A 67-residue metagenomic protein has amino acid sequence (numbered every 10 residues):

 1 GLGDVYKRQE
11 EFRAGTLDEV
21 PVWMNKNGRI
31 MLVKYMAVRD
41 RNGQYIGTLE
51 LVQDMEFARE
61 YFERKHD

Functional and structural regions predicted by a protein language model:
L2-Y6: Short, small-residue-biased leader/transition segments that mark boundaries at the very start of proteins
R8-F12: Conserved mixed alpha/beta catalytic, RNA-binding, or beta-rich assembly cores of soluble enzyme, regulatory
R13-T16, H66: Generic secondary-structure transition motif, activating predominantly at the C-termini of alpha-helices
T16, P21-M31, I46: Per-ARNT-Sim (PAS) sensory domains and their PAS-associated C-terminal
V33-R39: A short, hydrophobic, proline-anchored segment that marks a local hinge/packing element in signaling and regulatory
R41-D67: Sensory coupling linkers of modular signal transduction proteins
